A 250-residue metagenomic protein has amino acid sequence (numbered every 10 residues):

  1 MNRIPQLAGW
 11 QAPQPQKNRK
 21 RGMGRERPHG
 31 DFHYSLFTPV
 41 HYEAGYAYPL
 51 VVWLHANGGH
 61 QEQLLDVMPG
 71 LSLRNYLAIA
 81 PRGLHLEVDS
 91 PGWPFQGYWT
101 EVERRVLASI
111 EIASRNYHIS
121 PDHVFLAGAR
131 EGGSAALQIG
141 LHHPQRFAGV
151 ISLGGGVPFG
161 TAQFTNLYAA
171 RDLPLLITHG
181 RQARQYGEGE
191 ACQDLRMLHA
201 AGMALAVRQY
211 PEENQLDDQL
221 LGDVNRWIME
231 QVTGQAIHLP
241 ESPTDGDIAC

Functional and structural regions predicted by a protein language model:
M1-L50, C192-A200, L205, L221 (+2 more regions): A domain-start/cap signature at the N-terminus of enzymes
P5-G45, P49-H118: Serine-hydrolase catalytic machinery in alpha/beta-hydrolase-like enzymes
P49, N75-L77, H123-F125, G149 (+1 more regions): Proline-centered loop/turn at the N-terminus of a beta-strand
V52, I79, I151, L176-T178 (+1 more regions): Hydrophobic/aromatic beta-strand patches that form the interior of the parallel beta-sheet core in alpha/beta enzyme
L73-R74, P121, Q145, A170-D172 (+1 more regions): Short, well-ordered coil/turn elements that cap or connect secondary structure elements
D122-A170: Primarily recognizes the serine-hydrolase "nucleophile elbow" in alpha/beta-hydrolase and SGNH/GDSL folds
G155-T233: The feature captures the conserved acid-bearing segment of alpha/beta-hydrolase catalytic domains
